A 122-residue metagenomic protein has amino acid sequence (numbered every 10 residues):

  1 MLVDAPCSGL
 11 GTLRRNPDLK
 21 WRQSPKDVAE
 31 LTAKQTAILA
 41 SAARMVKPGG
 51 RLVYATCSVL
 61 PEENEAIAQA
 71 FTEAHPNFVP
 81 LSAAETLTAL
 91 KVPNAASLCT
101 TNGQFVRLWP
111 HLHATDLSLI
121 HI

Functional and structural regions predicted by a protein language model:
L2-A89: S-adenosylmethionine
V46-S58, Q104-L117: A broadly tuned preference for mixed-charge, low-complexity surface segments
T86-D116: A C-terminal cap/extension of S-adenosyl-L-methionine-dependent methyltransferases that defines the acceptor-substrate
I120-I122: Conserved small/polar residues in nucleotide/adenosyl-binding loops
